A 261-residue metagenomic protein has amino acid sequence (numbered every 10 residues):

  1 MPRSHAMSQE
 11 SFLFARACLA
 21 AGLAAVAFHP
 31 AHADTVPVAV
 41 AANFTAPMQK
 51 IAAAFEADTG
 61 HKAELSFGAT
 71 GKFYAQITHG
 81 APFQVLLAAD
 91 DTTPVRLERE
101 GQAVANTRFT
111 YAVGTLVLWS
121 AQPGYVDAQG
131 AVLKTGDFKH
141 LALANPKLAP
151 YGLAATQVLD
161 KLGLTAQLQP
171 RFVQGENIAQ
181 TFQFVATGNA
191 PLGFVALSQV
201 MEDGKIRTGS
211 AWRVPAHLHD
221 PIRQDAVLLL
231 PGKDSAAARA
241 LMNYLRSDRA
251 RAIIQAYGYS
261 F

Functional and structural regions predicted by a protein language model:
M1-F12: N-terminal secretory signal peptides that target proteins for export/translocation
E10-F12, G22, P123-V126: Short N-terminal or domain-adjacent regulatory/targeting segments
F12-L13, A25, V173, V185: Residues at the start of alpha-helices and the adjacent loop-to-helix junctions
R16-A27: Bacterial N-terminal signal peptides
A33-F67, G71-A81, A88-D91, V95-G101 (+2 more regions): Exported/periplasmic ABC-transporter solute-binding proteins
V104: Short loop/turn segments at strand-loop or loop-helix junctions that form parts of catalytic or ligand-binding pockets
